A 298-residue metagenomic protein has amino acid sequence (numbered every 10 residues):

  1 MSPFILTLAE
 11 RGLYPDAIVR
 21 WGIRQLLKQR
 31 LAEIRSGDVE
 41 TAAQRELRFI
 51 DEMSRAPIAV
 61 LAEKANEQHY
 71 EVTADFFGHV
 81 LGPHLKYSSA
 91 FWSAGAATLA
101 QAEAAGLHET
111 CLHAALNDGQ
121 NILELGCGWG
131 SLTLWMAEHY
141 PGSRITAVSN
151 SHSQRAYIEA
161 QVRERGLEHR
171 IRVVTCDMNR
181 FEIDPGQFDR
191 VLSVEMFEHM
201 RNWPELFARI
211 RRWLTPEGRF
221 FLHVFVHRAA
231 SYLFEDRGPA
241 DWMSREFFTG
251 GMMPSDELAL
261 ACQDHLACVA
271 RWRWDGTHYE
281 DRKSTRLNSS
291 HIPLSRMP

Functional and structural regions predicted by a protein language model:
R30-H113: Conserved Class I S-adenosyl-L-methionine-dependent methyltransferase catalytic core
D118-G128: Conserved class I S-adenosyl-L-methionine
W129-P141: Conserved SAM-binding loop of SAM-dependent methyltransferases across substrates and taxa, primarily the Class I
R165-R180: Conserved SAM-binding strand-loop segment of SAM-dependent methyltransferases
N179-V191: A short acidic, Gly/Pro-enriched loop at the edge of an enzyme's catalytic core that lines a small-molecule cofactor
P204-R219: A short glycine-rich, Lys/Arg-flanked "PGG" loop and its adjoining helix->strand segment in the class I
V226-R228, Y232-S284: Substrate-binding/catalytic lobe of Class I Rossmann-like enzymes that use SAM or dcSAM, i.e., the mid-to-C-terminal
K283-H291, P298: Conserved small/polar residues in nucleotide/adenosyl-binding loops
